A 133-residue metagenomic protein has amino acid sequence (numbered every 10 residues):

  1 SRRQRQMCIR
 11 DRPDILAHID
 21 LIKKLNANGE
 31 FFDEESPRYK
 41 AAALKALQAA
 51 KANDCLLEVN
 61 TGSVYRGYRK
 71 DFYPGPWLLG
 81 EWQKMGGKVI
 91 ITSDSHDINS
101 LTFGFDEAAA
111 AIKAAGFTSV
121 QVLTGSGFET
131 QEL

Functional and structural regions predicted by a protein language model:
S1-I9: Single conserved hydrophobic/aromatic residue that forms the stacking wall/gate of nucleotide- or nucleobase-binding
Q4, H18, H96: Histidine-centered active-site/metal-ligand motif
R10-D11, A52: Secondary-structure boundary elements
D11-R12, G116: Short loop/turn motifs at secondary-structure junctions
R12-A17, A42, A46: Active-site-proximal loop/helix segments of hydrolase catalytic cores
I15-E30: Active-site-proximal loop/short-helix segments that contain or immediately flank catalytic acid/base residue(s)
G29-L133: Charged catalytic cores and adjacent phosphate/nucleic-acid-binding surfaces used for phosphate/nucleic-acid chemistry
